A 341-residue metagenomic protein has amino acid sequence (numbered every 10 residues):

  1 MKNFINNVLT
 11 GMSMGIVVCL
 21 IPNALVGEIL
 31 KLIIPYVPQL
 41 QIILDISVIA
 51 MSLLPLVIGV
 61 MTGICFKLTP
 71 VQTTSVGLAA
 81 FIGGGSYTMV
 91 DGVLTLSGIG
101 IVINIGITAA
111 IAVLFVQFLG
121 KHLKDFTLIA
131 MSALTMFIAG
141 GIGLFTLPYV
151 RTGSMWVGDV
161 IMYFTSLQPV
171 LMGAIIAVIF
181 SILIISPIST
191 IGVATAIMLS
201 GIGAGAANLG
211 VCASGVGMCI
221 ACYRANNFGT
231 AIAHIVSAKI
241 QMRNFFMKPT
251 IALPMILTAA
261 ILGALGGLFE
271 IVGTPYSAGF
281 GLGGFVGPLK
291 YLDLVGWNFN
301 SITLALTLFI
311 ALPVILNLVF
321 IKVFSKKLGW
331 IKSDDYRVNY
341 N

Functional and structural regions predicted by a protein language model:
M1-N341: Pore-lining transmembrane helices
